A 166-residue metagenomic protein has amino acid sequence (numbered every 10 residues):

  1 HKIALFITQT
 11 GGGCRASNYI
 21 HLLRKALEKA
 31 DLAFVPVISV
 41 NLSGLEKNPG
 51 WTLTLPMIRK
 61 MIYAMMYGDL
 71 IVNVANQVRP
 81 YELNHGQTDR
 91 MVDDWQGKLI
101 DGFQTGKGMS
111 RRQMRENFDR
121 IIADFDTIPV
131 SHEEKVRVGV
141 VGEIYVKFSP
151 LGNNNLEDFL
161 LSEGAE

Functional and structural regions predicted by a protein language model:
H1-E166: An N-terminal assembly and electron-transfer interface module characteristic of large anaerobic redox and radical
